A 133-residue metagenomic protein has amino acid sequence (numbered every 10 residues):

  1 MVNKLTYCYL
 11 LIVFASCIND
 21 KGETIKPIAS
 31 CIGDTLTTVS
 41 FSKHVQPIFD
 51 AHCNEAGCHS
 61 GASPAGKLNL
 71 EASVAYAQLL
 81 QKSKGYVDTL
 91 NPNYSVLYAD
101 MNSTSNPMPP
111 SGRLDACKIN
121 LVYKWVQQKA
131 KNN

Functional and structural regions predicted by a protein language model:
M1-N19: Sec-dependent bacterial lipoprotein signal peptides
C17-N133: Aromatic- and Gly/Pro-enriched helix-to-coil junctions and flexible linker segments
